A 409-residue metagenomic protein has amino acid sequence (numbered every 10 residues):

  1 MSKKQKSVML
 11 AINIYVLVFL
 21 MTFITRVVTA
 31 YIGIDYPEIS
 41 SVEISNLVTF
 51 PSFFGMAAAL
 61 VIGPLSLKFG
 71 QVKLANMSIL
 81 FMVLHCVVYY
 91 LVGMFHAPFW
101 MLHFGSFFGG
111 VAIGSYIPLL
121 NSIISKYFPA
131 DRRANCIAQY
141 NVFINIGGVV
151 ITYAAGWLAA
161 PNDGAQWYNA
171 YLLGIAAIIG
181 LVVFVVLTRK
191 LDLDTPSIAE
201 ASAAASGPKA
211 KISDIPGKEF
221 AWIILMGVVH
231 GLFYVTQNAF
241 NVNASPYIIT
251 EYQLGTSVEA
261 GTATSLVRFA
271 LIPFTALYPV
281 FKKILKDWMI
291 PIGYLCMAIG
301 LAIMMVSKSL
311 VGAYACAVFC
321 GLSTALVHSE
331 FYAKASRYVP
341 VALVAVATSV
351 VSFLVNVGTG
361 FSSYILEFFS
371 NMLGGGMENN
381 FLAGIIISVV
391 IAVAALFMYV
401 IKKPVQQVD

Functional and structural regions predicted by a protein language model:
F23, S52-L60, G148-V149, R268-A276 (+1 more regions): Residue-level signature of mid-helix packing/kink "hotspots" within the transmembrane helices of 12-pass Major
R26, W222-T264: Extracytoplasmic gate region of multi-pass secondary transporters
A59-Q71, F274-K286: Helix-to-loop junctions at the C-terminal end of transmembrane segments in multipass secondary transporters
L80-H96, M297-K308: C-terminal ends and interior cores of transmembrane alpha-helices in multi-pass membrane transporters/permeases
G105-F143: Cytoplasmic helix-loop-helix junction between adjacent transmembrane helices in 12-TM secondary transporters
C136-D192: Helix-loop-helix hairpin linking two adjacent transmembrane segments in secondary transporters
R189-I212, Q406-D409: Flexible cytoplasmic inter-helical loops of multi-pass small-molecule transporters
S336-G374: A late C-terminal transmembrane helix in Major Facilitator Superfamily
